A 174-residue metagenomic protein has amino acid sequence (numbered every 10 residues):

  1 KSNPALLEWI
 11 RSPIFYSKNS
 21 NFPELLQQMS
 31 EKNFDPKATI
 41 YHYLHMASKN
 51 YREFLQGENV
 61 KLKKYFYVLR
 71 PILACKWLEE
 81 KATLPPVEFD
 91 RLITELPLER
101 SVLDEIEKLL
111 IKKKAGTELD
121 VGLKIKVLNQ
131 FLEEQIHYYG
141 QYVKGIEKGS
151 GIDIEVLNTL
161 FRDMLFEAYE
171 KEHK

Functional and structural regions predicted by a protein language model:
K1-M46: A basic- and aromatic-enriched beta-loop-alpha substructure that forms the phosphate/nucleotide- and DNA/RNA-contacting
Q27-I154, N158, F166, E170: Conserved nucleotidyltransferase catalytic core and NTase-mimicking acidic/glycine-rich helix/loop elements in nucleic
H173-K174: C-terminal accessory/interaction regions of large nucleic acid-associated machines
